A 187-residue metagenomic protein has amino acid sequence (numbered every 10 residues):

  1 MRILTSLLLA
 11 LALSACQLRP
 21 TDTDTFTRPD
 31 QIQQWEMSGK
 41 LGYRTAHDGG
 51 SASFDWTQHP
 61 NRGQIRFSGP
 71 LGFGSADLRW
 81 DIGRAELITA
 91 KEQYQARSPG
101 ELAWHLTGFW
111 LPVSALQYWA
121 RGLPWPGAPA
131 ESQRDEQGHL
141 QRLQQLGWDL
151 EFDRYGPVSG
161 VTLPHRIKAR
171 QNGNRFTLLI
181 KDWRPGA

Functional and structural regions predicted by a protein language model:
M1-A10: Sec-dependent signal peptide recognition, specifically the positively charged N-region followed immediately by
A10-I32: Bacterial Sec signal peptide processing site at the extreme N-terminus
Q33-S75: Post-signal-peptide N-terminal segment of Sec-exported extracytoplasmic proteins
D48-A52, A76-D77, D149, R175-T177: Amphipathic hydrophobic-ligand
F54-T57, D77-W80, D153-P157: Extended lipid/amphipathic-ligand handling interfaces
R62-P112: An acidic-aromatic
A90-L146: Flexible, processing/modification-adjacent segments and terminal tails in exported/periplasmic/extracellular proteins
L123-A187: Gly/Pro-enriched, hydrophobic low-complexity segments that function as extracytoplasmic propeptides/linkers
